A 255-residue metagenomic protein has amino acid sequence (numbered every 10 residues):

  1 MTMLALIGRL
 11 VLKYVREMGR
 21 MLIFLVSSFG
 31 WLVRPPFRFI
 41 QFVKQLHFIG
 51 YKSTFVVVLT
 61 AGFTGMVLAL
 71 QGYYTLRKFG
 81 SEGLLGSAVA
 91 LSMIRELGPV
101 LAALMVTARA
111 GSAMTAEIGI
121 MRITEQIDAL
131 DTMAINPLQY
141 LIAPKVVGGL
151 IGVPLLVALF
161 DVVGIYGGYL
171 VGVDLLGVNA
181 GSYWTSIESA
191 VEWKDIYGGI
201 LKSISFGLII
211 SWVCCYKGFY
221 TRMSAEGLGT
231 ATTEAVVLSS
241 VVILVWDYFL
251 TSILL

Functional and structural regions predicted by a protein language model:
M1-I40, R222: Short, membrane-interfacial amphipathic segments enriched in basic
P36, I49-V57, S92, E96-V100 (+4 more regions): Loop-to-transmembrane-helix entry motif
Q45, I49-L101, M105: Active-site cofactor/substrate anionic-group-binding motifs, chiefly glycine- and Lys/Arg-rich phosphate-binding loops
Q71-I94, L159-I204, L208, W212-A231 (+1 more regions): Membrane-interfacial helix-loop-helix connectors in multipass membrane proteins
L85-D128, V213: Hydrophobic alpha-helical transmembrane segments of multi-pass membrane transport proteins
I118-A143, A225-L228: Short cytoplasmic-facing helical segments at TM-TM junctions of multi-pass membrane proteins
N136-V157, A231: Start (N-cap) of specific transmembrane helices in multi-pass transporter permeases
L228, E234-L250: Final/C-terminal transmembrane alpha-helix of multipass membrane proteins
